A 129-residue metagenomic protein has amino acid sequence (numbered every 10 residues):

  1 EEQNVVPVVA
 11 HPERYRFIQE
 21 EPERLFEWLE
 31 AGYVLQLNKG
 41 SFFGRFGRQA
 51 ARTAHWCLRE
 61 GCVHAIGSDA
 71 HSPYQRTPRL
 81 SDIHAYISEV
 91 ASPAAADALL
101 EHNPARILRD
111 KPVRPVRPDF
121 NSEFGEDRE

Functional and structural regions predicted by a protein language model:
E1-V34, R114-E129: Extended substrate/RNA-proximal surfaces in nucleic-acid metabolism proteins
P12-Y15, N38-F42, A70-P73, H102: Active-site beta-loop-alpha junctions enriched in small/polar residues
E20-F26, R48-L58, L80-I83: Charged helix-capping and loop-helix junction motifs
A31, G61-C62, S92-A95: A short helix-to-beta-strand connector/capping loop
G32, L80-I87: Active-site gating loops and adjacent loop-to-helix segments of metal-dependent hydrolytic enzymes
F43-F46, P73-P78, L108, V116: Short active-site-adjacent structural elements
C62-P78: Short acidic/histidine-rich active-site segments
A85-E129: Mid-to-C-terminal alpha-helical segments outside catalytic/metal-binding sites
